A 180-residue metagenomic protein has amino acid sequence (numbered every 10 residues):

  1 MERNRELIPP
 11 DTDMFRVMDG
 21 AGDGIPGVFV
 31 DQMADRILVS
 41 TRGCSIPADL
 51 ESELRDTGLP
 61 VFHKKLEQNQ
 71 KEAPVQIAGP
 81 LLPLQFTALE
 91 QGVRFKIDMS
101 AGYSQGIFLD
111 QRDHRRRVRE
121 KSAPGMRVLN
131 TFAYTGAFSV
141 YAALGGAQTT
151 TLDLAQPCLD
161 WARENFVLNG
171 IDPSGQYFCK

Functional and structural regions predicted by a protein language model:
M1-A34: Non-catalytic accessory regions of SAM-dependent methyltransferases
M18, D23-G24, V28-D31, I46-L109 (+1 more regions): Non-catalytic substrate-recognition/targeting regions of SAM-dependent transferases
L109-M126: Conserved alpha-helix/loop element of class I SAM-dependent methyltransferases that forms part of the SAM/SAH-binding
G125-Y134: Conserved class I S-adenosyl-L-methionine
T135-A147: Conserved SAM-binding loop of SAM-dependent methyltransferases across substrates and taxa, primarily the Class I
Q148-D153: Conserved SAM-binding motif I beta-strand of class I
P157-K180: S-adenosyl-L-methionine
